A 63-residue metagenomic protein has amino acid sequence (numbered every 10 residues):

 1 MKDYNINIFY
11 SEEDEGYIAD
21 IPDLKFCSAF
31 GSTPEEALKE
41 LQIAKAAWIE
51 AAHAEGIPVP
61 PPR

Functional and structural regions predicted by a protein language model:
M1-E15, D20: N-terminal segment of the canonical double-stranded RNA-binding domain
M1-N5, E35, K39-R63: Short, charged, surface-exposed hinge/linker loops at domain edges that act as mobile lids or interdomain connectors
D14, A29, A54: Short glycine/serine/threonine-biased micro-segments
P22, S28, I57: Flexible, active-site-adjacent loop/turn segments at secondary-structure boundaries
K25-E36: A short, exposed loop/beta-hairpin motif centered on an aromatic-Gly-Thr core
